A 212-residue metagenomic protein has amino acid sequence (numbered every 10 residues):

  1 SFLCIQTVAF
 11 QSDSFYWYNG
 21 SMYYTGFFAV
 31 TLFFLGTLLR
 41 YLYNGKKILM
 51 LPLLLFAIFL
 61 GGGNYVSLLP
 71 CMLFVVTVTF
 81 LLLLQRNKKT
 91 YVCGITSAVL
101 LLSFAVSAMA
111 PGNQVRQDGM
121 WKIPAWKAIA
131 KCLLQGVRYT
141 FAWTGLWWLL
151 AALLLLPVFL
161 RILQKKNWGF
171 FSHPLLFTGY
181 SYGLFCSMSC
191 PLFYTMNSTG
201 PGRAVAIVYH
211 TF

Functional and structural regions predicted by a protein language model:
S1, Y18, Y65-V76, F80-A204: Transmembrane catalytic cores of multi-pass membrane glycosyltransferases and polysaccharide-assembly enzymes
S1-L39, N64, S187-F212: Membrane-interface micro-motifs in multi-pass membrane enzymes
T7-F10, K47, L51, W121 (+1 more regions): Juxtamembrane loop-helix boundary motifs flanking transmembrane segments in multi-pass membrane proteins
F28-L42, M72-F80, L153-F159, H210-F212: Transmembrane alpha-helical segments
N44-L51, N87-Y91: Membrane-helix interface segments
L49-Y65, C71: Membrane-interface alpha helices of multi-pass inner-membrane proteins
F56-L60, V99, V208: Physicochemical signature of membrane-embedded alpha-helices that form the seven-helix bundle of GPCRs, emphasizing
